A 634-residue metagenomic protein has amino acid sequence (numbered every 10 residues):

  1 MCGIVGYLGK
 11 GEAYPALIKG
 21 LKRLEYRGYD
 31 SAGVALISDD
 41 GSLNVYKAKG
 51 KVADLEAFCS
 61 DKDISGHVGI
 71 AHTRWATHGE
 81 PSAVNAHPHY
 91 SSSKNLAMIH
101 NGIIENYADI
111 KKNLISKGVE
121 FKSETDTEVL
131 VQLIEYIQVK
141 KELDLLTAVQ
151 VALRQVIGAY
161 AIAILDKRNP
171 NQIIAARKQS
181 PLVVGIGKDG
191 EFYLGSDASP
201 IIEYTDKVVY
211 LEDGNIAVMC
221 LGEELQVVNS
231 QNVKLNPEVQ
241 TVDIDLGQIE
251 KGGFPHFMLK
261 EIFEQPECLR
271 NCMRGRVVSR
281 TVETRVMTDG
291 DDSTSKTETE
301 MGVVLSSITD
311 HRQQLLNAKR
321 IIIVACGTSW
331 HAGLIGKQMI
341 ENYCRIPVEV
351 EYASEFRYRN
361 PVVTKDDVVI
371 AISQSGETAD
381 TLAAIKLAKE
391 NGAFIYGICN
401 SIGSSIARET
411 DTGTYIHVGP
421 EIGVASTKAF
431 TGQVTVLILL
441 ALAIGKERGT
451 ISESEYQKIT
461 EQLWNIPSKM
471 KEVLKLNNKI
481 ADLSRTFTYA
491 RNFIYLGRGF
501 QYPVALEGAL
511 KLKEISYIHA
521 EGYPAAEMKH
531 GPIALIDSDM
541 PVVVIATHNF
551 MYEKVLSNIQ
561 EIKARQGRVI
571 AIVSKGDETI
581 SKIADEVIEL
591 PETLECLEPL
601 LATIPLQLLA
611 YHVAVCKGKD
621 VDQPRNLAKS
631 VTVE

Functional and structural regions predicted by a protein language model:
M1-K251, P255-H256, K260, E264-K319 (+5 more regions): Conserved short alpha-helical segments that host acidic/polar catalytic motifs at enzyme active sites
G11, D30, G247, Y523 (+3 more regions): Gly/His-enriched, cation/cofactor- and phosphate-binding structural elements
A71-V84, G275, R280-E283, E298-H311 (+3 more regions): Glycine-rich oxoanion-binding loops at beta->alpha junctions
V156-E191, L483, T488-E514, M551 (+1 more regions): Acidic/histidine-rich
M258, R568, S581-I583, T593-E634: Generic C-terminus detector
Q265-L269, M273-I322, T412-P541, A614-E634: Active-site phosphate/pyrophosphate-binding segments
T294, L316-K458, Q462-N465, T547-E586 (+2 more regions): Glycine-rich phosphate-binding loops that contact phosphosugars or nucleotide phosphates
